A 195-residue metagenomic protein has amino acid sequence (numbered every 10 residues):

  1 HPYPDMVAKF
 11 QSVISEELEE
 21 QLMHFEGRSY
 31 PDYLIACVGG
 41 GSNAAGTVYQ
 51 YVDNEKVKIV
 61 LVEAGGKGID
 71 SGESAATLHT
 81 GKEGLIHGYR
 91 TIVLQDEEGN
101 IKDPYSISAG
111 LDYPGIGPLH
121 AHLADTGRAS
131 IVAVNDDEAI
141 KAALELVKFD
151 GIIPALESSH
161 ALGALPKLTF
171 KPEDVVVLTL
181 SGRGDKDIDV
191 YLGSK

Functional and structural regions predicted by a protein language model:
H1-M6, S12-I14, F25-R28, D53-K56 (+2 more regions): Active-site/ligand-binding loops adjacent to catalytic centers
P4, Q11, S15-E17, S42-Y49: Conserved PLP-enzyme active-site core in the AAT-like
A8-V13, P172, L180-K195: Glycine/aspartate-rich loop-and-adjacent alpha/beta segment that forms the canonical ThDP
V13-F25, A161, K167: Phosphate/ATP-binding catalytic cores across multiple sugar-kinase/actin-like superfamilies, primarily ASKHA
H24-C37, G46, Q50-N54: Glycine-rich cofactor phosphate-binding loops and adjacent beta1-alpha1 units of small-molecule cofactor enzyme domains
Y30-N43, I59-V62, V175-L180: A short, small-residue-rich loop immediately preceding and capping a beta-strand
C37-V48, I69-S71, S158-L165, D185-I188: Short glycine/serine/threonine-rich phosphate/pyrophosphate-binding segments that cradle anionic phosphate groups
V147-T179: C-terminal structured "cap/appendage" subdomains that terminate the fold
